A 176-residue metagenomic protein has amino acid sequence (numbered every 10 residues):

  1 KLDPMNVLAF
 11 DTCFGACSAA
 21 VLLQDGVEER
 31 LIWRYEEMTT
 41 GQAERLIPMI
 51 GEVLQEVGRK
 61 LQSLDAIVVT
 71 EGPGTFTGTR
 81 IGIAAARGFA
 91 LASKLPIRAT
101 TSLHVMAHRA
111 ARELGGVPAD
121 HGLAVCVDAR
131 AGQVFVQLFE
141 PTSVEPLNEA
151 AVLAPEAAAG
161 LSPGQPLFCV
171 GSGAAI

Functional and structural regions predicted by a protein language model:
L2-E71: N-terminal beta-alpha supersecondary unit
L2-P4, G26, G41, P96-I176: Surface "functional belts" at beta-alpha junctions
S18, G72-T79, S93, L123 (+2 more regions): Glycine-rich, flexible loop/turn motifs
I50, A85-F89, M106-A110: Buried hydrophobic packing segments
V53-V57, A92, A110: Stable alpha-helical structural segments in soluble proteins, enriched in small hydrophobic residues
V68-S102: DPxDG-like acidic metal-binding loop motif
